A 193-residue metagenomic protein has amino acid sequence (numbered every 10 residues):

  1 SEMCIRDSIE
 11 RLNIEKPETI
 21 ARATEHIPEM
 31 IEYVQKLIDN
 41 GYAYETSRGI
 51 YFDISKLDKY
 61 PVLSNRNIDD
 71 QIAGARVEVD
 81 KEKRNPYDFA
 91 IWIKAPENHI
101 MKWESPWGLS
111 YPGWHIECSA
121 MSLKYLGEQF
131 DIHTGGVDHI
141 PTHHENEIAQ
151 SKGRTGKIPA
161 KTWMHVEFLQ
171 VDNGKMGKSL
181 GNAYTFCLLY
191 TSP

Functional and structural regions predicted by a protein language model:
M3-C4: Active-site loops and adjacent core secondary-structure elements that bind or stabilize anionic groups
D7, P28-P193: Alpha-helical recognition segments enriched in aromatics with Gly/Pro capping that present substrate-recognition
E10-A23: Divalent metal-dependent hydrolysis catalytic cores, especially in the metallo-beta-lactamase
